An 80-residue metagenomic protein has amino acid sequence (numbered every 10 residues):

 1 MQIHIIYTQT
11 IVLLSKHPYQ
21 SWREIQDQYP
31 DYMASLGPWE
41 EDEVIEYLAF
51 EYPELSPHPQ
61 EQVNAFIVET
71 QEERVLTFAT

Functional and structural regions predicted by a protein language model:
M1-M33, F50-P59, A65: Short aromatic-glycine-(Arg/Gly/Cys) micro-motifs in beta-strand/loop hairpins
P30-T80: Short, mixed-charge low-complexity intrinsically disordered segments
